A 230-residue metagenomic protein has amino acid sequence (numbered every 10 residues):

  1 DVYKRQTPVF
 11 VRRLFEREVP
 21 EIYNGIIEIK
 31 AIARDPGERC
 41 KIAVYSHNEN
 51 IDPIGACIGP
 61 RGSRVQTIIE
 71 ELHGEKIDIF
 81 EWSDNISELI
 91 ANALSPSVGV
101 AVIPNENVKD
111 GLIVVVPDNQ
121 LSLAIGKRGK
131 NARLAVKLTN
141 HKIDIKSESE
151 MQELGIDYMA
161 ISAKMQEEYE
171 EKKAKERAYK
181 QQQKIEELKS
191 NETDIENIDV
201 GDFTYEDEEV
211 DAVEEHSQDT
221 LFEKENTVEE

Functional and structural regions predicted by a protein language model:
D1-E230: RNA-contacting regions in translation and RNA-metabolism proteins, encompassing KH/S1 modules where present
